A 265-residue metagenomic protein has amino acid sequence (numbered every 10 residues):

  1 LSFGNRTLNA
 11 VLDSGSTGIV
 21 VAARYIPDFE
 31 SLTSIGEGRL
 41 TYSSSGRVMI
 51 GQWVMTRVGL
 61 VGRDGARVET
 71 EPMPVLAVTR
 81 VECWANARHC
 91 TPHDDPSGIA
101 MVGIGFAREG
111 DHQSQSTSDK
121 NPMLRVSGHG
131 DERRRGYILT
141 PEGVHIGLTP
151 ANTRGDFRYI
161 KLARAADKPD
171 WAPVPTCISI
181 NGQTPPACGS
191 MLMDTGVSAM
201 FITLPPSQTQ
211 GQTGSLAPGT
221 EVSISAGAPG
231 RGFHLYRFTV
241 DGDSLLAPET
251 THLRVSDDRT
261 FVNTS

Functional and structural regions predicted by a protein language model:
L1-S265: Pepsin/retropepsin-fold aspartyl endopeptidases
